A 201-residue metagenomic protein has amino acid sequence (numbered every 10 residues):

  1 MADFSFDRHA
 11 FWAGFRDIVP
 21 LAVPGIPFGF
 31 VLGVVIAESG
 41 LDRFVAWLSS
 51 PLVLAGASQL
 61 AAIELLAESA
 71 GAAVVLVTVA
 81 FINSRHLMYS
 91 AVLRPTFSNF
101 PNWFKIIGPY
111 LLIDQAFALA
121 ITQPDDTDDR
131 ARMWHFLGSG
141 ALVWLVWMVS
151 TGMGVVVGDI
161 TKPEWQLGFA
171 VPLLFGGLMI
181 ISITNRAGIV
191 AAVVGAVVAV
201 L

Functional and structural regions predicted by a protein language model:
M1-L54, E64-A73, V77-V79: Helix-loop-helix hairpins and the membrane-proximal interhelical loops of multi-pass alpha-helical transport proteins
A2-D3, L76-G168: Helix-loop-helix junctions within the multi-pass membrane cores of secondary transporters/permeases
P27, M148, G152, Q166-M179 (+1 more regions): Hydrophobic alpha-helical segments embedded in the membrane of multi-pass proteins
A37-E38, A67, P95-T96, V155 (+2 more regions): Transmembrane helix-loop junction
L54-I63, R85-L87: A generic, lipid-embedded transmembrane alpha helix
I181-A192: Membrane-helix interface "capping/anchor" motifs
A191-V200: Central hydrophobic cores of alpha-helical transmembrane segments in multi-pass integral membrane proteins
